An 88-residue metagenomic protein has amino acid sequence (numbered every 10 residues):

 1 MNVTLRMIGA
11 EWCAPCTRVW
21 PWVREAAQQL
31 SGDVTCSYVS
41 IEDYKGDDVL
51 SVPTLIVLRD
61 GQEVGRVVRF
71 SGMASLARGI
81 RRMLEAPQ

Functional and structural regions predicted by a protein language model:
M1-Q28: Local sequence-structure signature of Cys/Sec-based thiol-disulfide redox active-site neighborhoods
A10, I41, D60: Cofactor-binding loop segments of dinucleotide-utilizing enzymes, especially the Rossmann-like FAD- and NAD(P)+-binding
C16, P21, D47, V57 (+1 more regions): Residues in flexible loops and secondary-structure boundaries
S31-D33: Short, well-ordered coil/turn elements that cap or connect secondary structure elements
V39-G46: Structural microenvironment flanking redox-active thiols in thiol-disulfide oxidoreductases
S51: Glycine-rich phosphate-binding loop
T54-Q88: Non-catalytic, surface beta->alpha helical segment in thiol-disulfide oxidoreductase systems
